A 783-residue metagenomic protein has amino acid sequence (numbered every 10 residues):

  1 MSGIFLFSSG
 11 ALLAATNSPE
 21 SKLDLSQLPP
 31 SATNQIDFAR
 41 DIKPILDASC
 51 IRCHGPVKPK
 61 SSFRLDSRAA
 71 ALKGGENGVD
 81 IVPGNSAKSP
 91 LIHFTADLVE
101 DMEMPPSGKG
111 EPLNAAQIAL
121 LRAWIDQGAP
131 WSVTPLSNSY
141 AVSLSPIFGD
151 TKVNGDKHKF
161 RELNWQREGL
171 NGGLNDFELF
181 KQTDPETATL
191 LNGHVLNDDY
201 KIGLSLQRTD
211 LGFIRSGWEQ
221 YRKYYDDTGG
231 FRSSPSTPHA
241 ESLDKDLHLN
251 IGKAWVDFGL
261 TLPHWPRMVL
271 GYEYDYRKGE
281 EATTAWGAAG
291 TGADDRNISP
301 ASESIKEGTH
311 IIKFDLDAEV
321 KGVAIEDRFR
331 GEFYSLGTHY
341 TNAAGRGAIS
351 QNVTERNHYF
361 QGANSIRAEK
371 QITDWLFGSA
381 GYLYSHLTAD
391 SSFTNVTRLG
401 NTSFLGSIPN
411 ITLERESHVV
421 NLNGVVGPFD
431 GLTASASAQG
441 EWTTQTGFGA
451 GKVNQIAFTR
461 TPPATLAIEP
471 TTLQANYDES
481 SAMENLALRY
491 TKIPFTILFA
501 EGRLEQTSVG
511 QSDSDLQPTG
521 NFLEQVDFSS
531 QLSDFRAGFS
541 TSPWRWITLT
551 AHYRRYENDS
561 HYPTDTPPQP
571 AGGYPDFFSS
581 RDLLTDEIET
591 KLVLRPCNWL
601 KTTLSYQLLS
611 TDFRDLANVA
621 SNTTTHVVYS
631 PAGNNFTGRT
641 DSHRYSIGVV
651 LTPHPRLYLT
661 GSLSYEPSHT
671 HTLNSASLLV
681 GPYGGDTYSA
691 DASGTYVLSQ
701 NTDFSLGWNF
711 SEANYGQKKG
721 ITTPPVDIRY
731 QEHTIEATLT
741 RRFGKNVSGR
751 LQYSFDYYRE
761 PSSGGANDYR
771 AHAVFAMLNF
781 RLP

Functional and structural regions predicted by a protein language model:
G10-S137: Aromatic- and Gly/Pro-enriched helix-to-coil junctions and flexible linker segments
Y140-V142, E168-F177, Y200-I202, G212 (+11 more regions): Hydrophobic, lipid-facing positions within transmembrane beta-strands of outer-membrane proteins
Y140-V142, P146, E186-L190, I202 (+18 more regions): Transmembrane beta-strands of outer-membrane beta-barrel proteins
F148-K152, E162, G169, H194-N197 (+14 more regions): Transmembrane beta-strands of outer-membrane beta-barrel pores
G155-R161, K201-S205, G217-E219, D227-S233 (+18 more regions): Outer-membrane beta-barrel translocator domains and adjoining extracellular loop/strand segments of Gram-negative
N164-G169, N192-H194, K245-N250, S302-G308 (+13 more regions): Replace "Gram-negative outer membrane beta-barrel proteins" with "bacterial and organellar outer membrane beta-barrel
Q182-E186, T209-L211, T261-W265, T309 (+13 more regions): Outer-membrane beta-barrel channels and translocator barrels
R741, S748, R770-P783: Outer-membrane beta-barrel "beta-signal"
